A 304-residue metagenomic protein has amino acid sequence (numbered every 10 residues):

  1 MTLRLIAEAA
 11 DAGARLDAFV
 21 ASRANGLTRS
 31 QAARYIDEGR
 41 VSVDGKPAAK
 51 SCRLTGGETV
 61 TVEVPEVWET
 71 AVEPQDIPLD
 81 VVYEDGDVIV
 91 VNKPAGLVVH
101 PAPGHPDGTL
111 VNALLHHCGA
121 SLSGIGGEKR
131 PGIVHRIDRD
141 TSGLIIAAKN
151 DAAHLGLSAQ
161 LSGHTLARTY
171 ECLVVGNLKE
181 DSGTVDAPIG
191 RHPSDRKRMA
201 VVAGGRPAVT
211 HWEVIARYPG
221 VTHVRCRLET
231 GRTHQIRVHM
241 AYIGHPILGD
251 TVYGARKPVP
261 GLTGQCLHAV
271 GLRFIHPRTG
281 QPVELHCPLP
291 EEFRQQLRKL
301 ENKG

Functional and structural regions predicted by a protein language model:
M1-Q31, L79, S194, A203-V209 (+3 more regions): Pseudouridine synthases involved in rRNA/tRNA modification
M1-T184, P188-P193, C266, E292-E301: RNA pseudouridine synthases
I36-D37, K197-M199, M240: Methionine-biased hydrophobic packing positions in alpha-helices, especially within tandem helical repeat solenoids
V43-D44, H100-P101, A148, M199-V201 (+2 more regions): Thr-Gly-centered strand-to-loop micro-motif
D44-K50, G220-H223, P258: Short alpha-helix capping/helix-loop boundary micro-motifs
S51, E213-V214: Beta-strand-rich interaction surfaces with strong enrichment in secreted/lumenal proteins
I89, V224-R227: Short, well-ordered beta-strand segments enriched in hydrophobic/aromatic residues
